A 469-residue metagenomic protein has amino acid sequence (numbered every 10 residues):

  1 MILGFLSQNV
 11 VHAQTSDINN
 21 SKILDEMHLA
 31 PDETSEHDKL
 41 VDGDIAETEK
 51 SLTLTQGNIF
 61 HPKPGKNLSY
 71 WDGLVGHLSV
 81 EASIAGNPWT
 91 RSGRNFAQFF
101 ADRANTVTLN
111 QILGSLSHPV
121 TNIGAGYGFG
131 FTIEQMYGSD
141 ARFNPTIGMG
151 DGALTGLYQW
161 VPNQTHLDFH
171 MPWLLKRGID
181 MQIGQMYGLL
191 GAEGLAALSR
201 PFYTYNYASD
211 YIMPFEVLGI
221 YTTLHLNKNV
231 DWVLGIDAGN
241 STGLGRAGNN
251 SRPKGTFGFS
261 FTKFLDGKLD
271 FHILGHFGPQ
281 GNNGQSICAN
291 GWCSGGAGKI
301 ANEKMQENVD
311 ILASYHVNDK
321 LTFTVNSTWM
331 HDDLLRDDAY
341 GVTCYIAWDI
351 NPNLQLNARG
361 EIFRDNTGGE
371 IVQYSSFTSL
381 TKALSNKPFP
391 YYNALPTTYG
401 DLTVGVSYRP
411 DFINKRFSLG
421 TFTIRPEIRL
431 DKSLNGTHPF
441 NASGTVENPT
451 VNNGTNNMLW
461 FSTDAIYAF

Functional and structural regions predicted by a protein language model:
I2-A97, Y374, K387-F389, F469: N-terminal periplasmic/intermembrane-space "pro-region" immediately following the signal or transit peptide
S16-I23, A101, N144, G152-T155 (+2 more regions): Outer-membrane beta-barrel pore domains
Q56-G76, V120-G130, P172-I179, N229 (+6 more regions): Short loop/turn motifs that connect adjacent beta-strands in outer-membrane beta-barrel proteins
P64, L78, L109-H118, Q164-F169 (+9 more regions): Residues on the lipid-exposed face of transmembrane beta-strands in outer-membrane beta-barrel proteins
S69-D72, I84-L109, N441-G454: Surface-exposed strand-loop-strand hairpins of Gram-negative outer-membrane beta-barrel proteins
T90-A104, A141-F261, D270-L274, P279 (+3 more regions): Surface-exposed coil loops of outer-membrane beta-barrel proteins
A101-D140, C344, D349-L356, F363-D365: Glycine- and aromatic-enriched membrane insertion/assembly motifs of diderm outer-membrane and organelle channel
A104-T106, A125, I212-P214, T242-R252 (+2 more regions): Solvent-exposed loop/turn segments connecting transmembrane beta-strands in outer-membrane beta-barrel proteins
